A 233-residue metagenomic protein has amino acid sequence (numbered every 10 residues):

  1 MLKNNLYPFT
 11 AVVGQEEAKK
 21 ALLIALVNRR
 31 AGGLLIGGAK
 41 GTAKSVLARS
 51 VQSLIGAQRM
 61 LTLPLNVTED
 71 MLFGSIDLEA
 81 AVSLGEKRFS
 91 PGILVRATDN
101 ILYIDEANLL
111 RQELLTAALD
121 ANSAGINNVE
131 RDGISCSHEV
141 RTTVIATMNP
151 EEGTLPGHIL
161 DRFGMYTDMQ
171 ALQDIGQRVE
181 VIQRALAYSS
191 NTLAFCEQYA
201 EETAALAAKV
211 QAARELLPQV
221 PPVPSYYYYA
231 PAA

Functional and structural regions predicted by a protein language model:
M1-K19: Dynamic helix-loop-helix/coil hinge segments at AAA+ ATPase domain boundaries and subdomain interfaces
V12, A31, G37-A39, V82-I93 (+3 more regions): Conserved Walker
L23-L26, A81-L102: Conserved alpha-helical scaffold flanking the Walker A/P-loop in AAA+ ATPase domains
L26-L65: Walker A/P-loop
L34, G38-A39, K44-L47, T68-M71 (+3 more regions): Conserved AAA+/SF3 P-loop NTPase catalytic/coupling segment centered on the Walker-B
L54-V82: AAA+/P-loop NTPase substrate/partner-engagement loops
L61-P64, Y166-G176: Conserved AAA+ ATPase "SRH/arginine-finger" region at the nucleotide-binding site
Q173-A233: Basic, amphipathic alpha-helical bundle interface domains used for macromolecular binding and assembly
